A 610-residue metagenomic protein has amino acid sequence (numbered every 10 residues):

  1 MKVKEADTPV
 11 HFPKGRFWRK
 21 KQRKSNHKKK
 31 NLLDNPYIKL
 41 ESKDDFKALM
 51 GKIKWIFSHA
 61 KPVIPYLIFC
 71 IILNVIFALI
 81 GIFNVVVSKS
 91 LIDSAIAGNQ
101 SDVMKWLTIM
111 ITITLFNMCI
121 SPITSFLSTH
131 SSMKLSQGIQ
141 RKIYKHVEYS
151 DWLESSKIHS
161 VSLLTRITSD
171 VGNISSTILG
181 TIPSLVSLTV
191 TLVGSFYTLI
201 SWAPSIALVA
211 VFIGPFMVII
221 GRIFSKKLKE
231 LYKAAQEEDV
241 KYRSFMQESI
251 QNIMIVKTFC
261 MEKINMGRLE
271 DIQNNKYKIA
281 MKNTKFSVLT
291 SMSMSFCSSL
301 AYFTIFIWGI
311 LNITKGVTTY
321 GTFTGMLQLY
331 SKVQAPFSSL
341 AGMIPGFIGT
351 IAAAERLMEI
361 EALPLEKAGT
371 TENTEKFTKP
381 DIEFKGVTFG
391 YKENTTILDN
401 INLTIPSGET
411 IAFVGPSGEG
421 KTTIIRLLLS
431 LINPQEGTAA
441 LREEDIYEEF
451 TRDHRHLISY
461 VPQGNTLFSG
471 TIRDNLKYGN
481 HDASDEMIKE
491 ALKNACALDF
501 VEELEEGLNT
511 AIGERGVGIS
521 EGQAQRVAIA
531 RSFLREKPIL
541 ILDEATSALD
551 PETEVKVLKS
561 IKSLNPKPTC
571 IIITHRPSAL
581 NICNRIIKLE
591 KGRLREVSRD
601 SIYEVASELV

Functional and structural regions predicted by a protein language model:
M1-I80, I96-I109, T124-S128, S132 (+10 more regions): Membrane-integrated ABC transporters
K2-K4, K376-V610: ABC-type nucleotide-binding domain
P36-D44, M133, R141-T165, S169-V171 (+5 more regions): Short intracellular "coupling" helices and adjacent cytoplasmic loop segments at the cytosolic face of multi-pass
K52, A60, S128, H146-V193 (+1 more regions): Juxtamembrane loop-to-helix connectors within ABC transporter transmembrane domains
K54, P65-V86, S90, W106 (+7 more regions): Alpha-helical segments in transporter systems
P62, Y149-L153, S169-I178, I182 (+5 more regions): An intracellular "coupling" helix at the cytosolic face of ABC transporter transmembrane type-1 domains
P62-F77, W106-I113, N117, G180-A234 (+2 more regions): Transmembrane helices of ABC transporter permease
M261, K285, L329, V333-I360: Cytosolic ends of transmembrane helices, especially the final helix of ABC transmembrane type-1 domains
